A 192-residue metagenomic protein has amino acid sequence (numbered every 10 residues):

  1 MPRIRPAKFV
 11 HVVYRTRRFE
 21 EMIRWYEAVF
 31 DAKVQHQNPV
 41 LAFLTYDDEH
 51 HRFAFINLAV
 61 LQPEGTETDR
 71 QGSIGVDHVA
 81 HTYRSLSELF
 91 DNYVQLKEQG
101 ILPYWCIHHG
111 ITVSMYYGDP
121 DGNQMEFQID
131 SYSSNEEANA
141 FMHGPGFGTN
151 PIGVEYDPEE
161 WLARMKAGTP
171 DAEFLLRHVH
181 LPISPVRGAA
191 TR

Functional and structural regions predicted by a protein language model:
M1-R3, Y93-R192: Vicinal oxygen chelate
M1-Y26: N-terminal hydrophobic targeting segments
K8-R17, G65-Q95, V113-P120: Vicinal oxygen chelate
R18, P39, H109-T112: Short beta->alpha linker loops
R18-K33, Q95, Q99: Amphipathic alpha-helical segments
E21-M22, P39, D91: Short Gly/charged-rich anion-binding patches and loops
D31-Q37, P103-C106: Short secondary-structure junctions
K33-S73, G118, Q124-Y132: Conserved short beta-strand elements that form part of the metal-binding/catalytic scaffold of enzyme active sites
